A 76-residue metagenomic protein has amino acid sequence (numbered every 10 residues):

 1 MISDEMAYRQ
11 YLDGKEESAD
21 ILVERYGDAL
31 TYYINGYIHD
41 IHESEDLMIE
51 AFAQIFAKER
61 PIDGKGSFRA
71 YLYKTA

Functional and structural regions predicted by a protein language model:
M1-R9: Extreme N-terminal regulatory/targeting segments of RNA polymerase sigma factors
I2, E24, E45-D46: Alpha-helix N-cap/helix-start motif at coil-to-helix transitions, marked by capping-box chemistry
A7, S18-A19, L47-E50, F68: Hydrophobic side chains within well-formed alpha-helices
R9-Y32: A short, charge-rich alpha-helical start-of-domain segment used by transcription regulators
Y11, L30, I34, S44-I55 (+1 more regions): Short, small-hydrophobic-rich alpha-helical interface motif
L12-D13, H39, I49-S67: Sigma70-family region 2
R25, Y37, K74-T75: Conserved catalytic core of Hanks-type protein kinase domains
